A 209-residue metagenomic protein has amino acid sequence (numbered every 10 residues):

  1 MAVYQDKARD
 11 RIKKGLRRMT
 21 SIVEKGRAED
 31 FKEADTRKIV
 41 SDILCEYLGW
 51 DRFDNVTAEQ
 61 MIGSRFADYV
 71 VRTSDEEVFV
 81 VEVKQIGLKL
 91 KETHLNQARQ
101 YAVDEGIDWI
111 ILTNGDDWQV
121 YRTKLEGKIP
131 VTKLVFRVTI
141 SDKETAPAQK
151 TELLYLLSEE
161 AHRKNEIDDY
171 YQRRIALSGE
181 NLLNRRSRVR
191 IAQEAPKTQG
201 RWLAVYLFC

Functional and structural regions predicted by a protein language model:
M1-W109, D117-N184, C209: A short, conserved, highly charged catalytic patch centered on acidic carboxylates
D42, Q193-E194: Exposed boundary/loop context
N184, E194-K197: Intrinsically disordered, low-complexity polyampholyte segments enriched for Lys and acidic residues
S187-V189, Q193, F208: Short, positively charged low-complexity motifs
